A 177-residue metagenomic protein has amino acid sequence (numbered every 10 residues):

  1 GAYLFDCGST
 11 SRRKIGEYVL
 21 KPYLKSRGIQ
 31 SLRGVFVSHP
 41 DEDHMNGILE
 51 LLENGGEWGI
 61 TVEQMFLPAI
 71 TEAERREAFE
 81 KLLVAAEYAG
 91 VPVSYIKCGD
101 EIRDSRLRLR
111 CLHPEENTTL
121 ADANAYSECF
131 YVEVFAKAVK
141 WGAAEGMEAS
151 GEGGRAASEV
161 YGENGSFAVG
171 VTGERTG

Functional and structural regions predicted by a protein language model:
G1-G177: Non-globular, low-confidence helical/coil segments that flank catalytic cores
